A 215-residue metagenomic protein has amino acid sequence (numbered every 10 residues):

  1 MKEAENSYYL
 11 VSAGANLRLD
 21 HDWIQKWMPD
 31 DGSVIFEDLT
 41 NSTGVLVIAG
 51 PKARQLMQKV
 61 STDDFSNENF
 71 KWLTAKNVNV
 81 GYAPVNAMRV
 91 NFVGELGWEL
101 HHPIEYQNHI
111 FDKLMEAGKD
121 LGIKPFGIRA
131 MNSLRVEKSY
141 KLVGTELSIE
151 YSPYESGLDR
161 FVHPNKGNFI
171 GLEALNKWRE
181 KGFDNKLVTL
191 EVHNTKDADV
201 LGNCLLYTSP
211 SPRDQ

Functional and structural regions predicted by a protein language model:
M1-K26, V45, G97-H102: Glycine-rich, acidic/polar active-site loops that bind/position phosphate-bearing ligands
N6-Y8, T43, E95-G97, N185-L187 (+1 more regions): Short, surface-exposed beta-edge/turn micro-motifs
L17, E68-K76, V200-C204: Glycine-centered loop/turn motifs
W27-M28, S33-R179, F183: Glycine-rich, acidic
Q107, K196-D197: Short beta-strands and strand-coil junctions in structured, solvent-facing domains, enriched
E180-D184, D197-V200: A structural signal for short secondary-structure junctions
L190-K196: A structural micro-motif recognizing beta-strand termini and the immediately following turn/loop segments
Y207-D214: Conserved small/polar residues in nucleotide/adenosyl-binding loops
